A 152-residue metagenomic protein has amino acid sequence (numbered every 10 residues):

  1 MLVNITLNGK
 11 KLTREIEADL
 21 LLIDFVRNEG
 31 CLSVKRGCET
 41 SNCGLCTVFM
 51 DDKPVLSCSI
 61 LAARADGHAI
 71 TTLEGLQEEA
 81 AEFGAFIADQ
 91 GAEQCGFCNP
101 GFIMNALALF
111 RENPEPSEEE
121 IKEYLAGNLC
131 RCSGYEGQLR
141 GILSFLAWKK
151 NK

Functional and structural regions predicted by a protein language model:
M1-K152: Signature of N-terminal electron-transfer/Fe-S-associated modules in redox systems
